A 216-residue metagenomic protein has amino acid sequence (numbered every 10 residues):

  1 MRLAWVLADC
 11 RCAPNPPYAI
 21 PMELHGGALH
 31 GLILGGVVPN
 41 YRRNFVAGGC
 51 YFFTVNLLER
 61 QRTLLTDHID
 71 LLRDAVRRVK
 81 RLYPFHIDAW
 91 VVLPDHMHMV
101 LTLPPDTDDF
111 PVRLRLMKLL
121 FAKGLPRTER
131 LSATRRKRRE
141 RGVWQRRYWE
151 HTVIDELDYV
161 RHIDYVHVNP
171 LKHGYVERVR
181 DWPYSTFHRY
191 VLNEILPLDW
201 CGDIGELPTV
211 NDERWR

Functional and structural regions predicted by a protein language model:
M1-R216: Short catalytic/metal-binding and nucleic-acid-binding patches
